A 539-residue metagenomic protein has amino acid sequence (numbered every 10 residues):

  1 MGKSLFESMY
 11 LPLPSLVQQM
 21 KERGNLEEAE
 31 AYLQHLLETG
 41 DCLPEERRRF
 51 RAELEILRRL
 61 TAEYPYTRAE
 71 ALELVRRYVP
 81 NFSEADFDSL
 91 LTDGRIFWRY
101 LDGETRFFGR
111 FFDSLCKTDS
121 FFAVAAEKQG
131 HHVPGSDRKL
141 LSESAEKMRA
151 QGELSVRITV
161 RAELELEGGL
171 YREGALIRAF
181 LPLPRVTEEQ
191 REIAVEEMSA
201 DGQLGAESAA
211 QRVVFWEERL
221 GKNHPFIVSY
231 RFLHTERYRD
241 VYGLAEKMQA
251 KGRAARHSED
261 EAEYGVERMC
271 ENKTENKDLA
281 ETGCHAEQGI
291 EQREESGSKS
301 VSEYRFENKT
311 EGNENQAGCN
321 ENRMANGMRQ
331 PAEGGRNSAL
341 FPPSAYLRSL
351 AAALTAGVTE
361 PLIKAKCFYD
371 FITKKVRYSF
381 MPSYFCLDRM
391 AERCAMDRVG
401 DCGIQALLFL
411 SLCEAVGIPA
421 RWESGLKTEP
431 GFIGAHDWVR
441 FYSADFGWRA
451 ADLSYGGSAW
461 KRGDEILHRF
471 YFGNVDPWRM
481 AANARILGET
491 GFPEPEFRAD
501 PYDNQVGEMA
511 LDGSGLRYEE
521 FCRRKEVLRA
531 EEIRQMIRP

Functional and structural regions predicted by a protein language model:
K3-R23, L43, I404-E494: Hydrophobic/aromatic-rich core segments of domains that either
L13-P14, K21-G24, S208-F215, L220-K277 (+5 more regions): Acidic low-complexity segments
K21-E22, E30, H35-E246: Intrinsically disordered, low-complexity N-terminal segments that are enriched in acidic
Y264, Y304-F306: Aromatic (phenylalanine/tyrosine) cluster motif
P361-F368, D397-C413: Active-site nucleophilic cysteine motif
K374-P382, S411, A415-I418: Conserved helix-loop functional segments at active or binding sites
G473-P539: Low-complexity, Gly/Ser/Thr/Pro-rich intrinsically disordered linker/tail segments
